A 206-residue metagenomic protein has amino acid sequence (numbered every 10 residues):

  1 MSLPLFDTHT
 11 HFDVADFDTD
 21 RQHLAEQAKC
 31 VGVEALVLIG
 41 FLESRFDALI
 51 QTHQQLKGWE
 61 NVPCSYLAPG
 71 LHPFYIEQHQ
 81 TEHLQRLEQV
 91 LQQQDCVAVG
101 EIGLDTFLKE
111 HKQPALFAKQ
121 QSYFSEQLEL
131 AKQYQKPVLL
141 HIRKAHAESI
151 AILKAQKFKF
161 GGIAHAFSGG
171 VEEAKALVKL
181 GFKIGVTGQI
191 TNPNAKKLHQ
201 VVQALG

Functional and structural regions predicted by a protein language model:
M1-G206: Mid-domain alpha/beta scaffold segments of enzyme catalytic cores
